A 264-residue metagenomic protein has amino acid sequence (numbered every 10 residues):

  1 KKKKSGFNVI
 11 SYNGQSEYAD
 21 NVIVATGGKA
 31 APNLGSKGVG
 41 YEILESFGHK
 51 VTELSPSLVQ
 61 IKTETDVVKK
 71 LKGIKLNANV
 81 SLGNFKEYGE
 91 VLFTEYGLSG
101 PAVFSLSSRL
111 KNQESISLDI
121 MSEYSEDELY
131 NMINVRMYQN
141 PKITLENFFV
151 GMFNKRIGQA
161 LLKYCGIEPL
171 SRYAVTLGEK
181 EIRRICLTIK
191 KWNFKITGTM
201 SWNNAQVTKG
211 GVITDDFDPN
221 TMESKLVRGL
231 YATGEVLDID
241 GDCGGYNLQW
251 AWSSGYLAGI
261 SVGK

Functional and structural regions predicted by a protein language model:
K1-E17, V22, L76, V80-L82: Conserved beta-strand-loop-beta-strand element in the redox core of flavoprotein oxidoreductases
N8-V9, A19-N21, A25-P32, Y164-R172: Helix-loop-beta segment of a Rossmann-like dinucleotide-binding subdomain
Y12-N13, A25-G28, L54, G83 (+8 more regions): Fold-independent oxyanion-binding glycine-rich loops and adjacent beta-strand/coil segments at enzyme active sites
S16-S36, L44-E45, V91-Y96, L230-A232 (+1 more regions): Short hydrophobic core segments
A30-F47, D238-K264: A conserved FAD-binding loop/helix module that cradles the flavin
A31, Q60-I61, T94, L98-P101 (+2 more regions): Glycine-rich phosphate/pyrophosphate-binding beta-alpha loops
H49-S55, V59-L177: An anion/pyrophosphate-binding glycine-rich loop and adjacent beta-alpha core in soluble alpha-beta enzymes
A160-D240: A glycine-rich dinucleotide-binding beta-alpha-beta segment and adjacent secondary-structure elements that constitute
